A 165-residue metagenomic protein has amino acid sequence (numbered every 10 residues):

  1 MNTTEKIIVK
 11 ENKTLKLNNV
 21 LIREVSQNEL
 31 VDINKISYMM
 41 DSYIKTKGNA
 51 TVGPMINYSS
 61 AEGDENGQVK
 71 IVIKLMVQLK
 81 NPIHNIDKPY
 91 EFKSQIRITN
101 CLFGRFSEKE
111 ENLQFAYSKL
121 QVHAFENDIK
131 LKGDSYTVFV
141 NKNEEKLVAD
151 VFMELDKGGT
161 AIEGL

Functional and structural regions predicted by a protein language model:
M1-L165: A solvent-exposed interaction/effector surface
